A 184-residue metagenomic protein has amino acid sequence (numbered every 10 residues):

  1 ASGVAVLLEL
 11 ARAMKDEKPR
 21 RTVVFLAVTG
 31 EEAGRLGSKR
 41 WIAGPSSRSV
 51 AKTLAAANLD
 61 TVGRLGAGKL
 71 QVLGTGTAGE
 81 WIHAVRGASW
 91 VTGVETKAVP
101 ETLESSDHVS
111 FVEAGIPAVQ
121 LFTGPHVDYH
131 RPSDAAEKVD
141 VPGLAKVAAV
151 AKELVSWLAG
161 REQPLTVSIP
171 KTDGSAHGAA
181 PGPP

Functional and structural regions predicted by a protein language model:
A1-A5, L103-S106, P184: Gly/Ser-rich catalytic serine loop of serine hydrolases
A1-R35, A151: Alpha-helical metal-binding/catalytic segments enriched in His/Glu/Asp
K18, V28-H126, D140-L144: Metal-dependent peptidase/peptidase-like ectodomains
V23, E95-E101, E162-I169: Surface-exposed patches in mature extracellular/periplasmic domains of secreted proteins
H126-A136: The feature captures the short pre-catalytic strand/loop hairpin that immediately precedes and shapes the active-site
A145-A148, K152-V155: Short, amphipathic alpha-helical "lid/cap" segments that border enzyme active or binding sites
V155-Q163: Short, hydrophobic alpha-helical segments
L165-P184: PDZ/PDZ-like peptide-tail recognition elements
